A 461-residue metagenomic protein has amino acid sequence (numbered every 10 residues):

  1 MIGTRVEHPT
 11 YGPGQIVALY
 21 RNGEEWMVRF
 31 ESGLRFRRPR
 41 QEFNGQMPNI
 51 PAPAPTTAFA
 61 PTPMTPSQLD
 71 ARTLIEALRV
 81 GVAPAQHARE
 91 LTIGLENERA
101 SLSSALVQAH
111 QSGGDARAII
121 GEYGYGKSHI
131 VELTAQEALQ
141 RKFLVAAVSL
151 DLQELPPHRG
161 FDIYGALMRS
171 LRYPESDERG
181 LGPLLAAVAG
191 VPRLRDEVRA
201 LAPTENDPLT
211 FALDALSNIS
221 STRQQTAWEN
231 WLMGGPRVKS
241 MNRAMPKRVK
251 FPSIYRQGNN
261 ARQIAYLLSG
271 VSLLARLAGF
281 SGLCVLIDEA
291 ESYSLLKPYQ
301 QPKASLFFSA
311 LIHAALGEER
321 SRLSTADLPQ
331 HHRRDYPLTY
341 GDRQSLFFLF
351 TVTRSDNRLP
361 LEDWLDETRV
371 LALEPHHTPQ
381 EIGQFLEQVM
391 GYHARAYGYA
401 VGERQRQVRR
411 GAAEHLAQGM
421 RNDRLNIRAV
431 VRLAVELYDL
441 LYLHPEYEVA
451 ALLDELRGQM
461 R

Functional and structural regions predicted by a protein language model:
M1-P9: Short coil-to-beta transition motif at edge beta-strands of beta-rich domains
Q15, G23, R29, L34 (+3 more regions): A short, basic N-terminal segment
S112-V131: Walker A/P-loop nucleotide-binding motif
Q136-T210: P-loop NTPase motor core
R195-A265: Conserved P-loop NTPase mechanochemical-coupling segment
T226-A244, L361-R461: C-terminal alpha-helical "lid" subdomain
A244-I287, F307: Conserved helicase/translocase P-loop NTPase motor core
A278-G282, Q300, A304-E362: Sensor-1/coupling segment of RecA-like P-loop NTPase cores
